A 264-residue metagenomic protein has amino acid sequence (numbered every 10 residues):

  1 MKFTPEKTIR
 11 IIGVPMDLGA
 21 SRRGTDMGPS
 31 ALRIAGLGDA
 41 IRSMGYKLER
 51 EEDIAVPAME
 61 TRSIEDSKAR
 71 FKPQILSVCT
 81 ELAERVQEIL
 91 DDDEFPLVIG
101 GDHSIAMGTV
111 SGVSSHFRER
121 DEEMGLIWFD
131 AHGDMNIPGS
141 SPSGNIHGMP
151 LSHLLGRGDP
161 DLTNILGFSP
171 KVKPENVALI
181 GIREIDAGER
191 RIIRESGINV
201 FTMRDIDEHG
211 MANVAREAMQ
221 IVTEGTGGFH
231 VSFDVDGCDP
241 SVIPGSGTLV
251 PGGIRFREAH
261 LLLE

Functional and structural regions predicted by a protein language model:
K2-M16, R22-L97, T109, H116-E119 (+1 more regions): Catalytic cores of soluble, metal-dependent hydrolases
K2-P5, F117-D121, S143-N145, F168-V172 (+2 more regions): Solvent-exposed alpha-helices and their adjacent loops that cap or buttress functional pockets in soluble metabolic
D91, F95-I165: Active-site histidine-anchored catalytic micro-motif
E94-P96, P174-A178: Short active-site oxyanion
G101, F129, I180, V231-V235: Active-site flanking residues adjacent to catalytic metal/cofactor-binding acidic residues
I105, G133, E184, V235-D239: Short, glycine/acidic-enriched loop or turn micro-motifs at the edges of active sites
W128-A131, L155, N176, G181-E184 (+1 more regions): Short, structured patches in soluble enzyme cores that scaffold and shape functional sites
E184-E195: Short, glycine/polar-rich helix-capping loops at beta-to-alpha or helix-loop-helix junctions that flank or form
